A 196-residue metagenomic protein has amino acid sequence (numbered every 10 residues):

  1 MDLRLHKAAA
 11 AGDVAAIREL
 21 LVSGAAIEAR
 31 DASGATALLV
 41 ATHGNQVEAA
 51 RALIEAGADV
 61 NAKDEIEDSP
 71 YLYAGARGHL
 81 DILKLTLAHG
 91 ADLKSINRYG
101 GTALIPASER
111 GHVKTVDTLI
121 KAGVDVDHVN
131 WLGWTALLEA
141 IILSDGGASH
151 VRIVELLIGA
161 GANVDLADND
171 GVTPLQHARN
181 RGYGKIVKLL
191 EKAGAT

Functional and structural regions predicted by a protein language model:
M1-K7, A122, S149, I153 (+3 more regions): Ankyrin-repeat-protein effector appendages
M1-S23, A32-A35, T196: Intrinsically disordered, low-complexity regulatory segments in ankyrin-centric signaling systems
K7-G12, V40-Q46, Y73-H79, P106-H112 (+2 more regions): Ankyrin repeat A-helix N-terminal signature
D13-L21, Q46-I54, H79-L87, H112-I120 (+2 more regions): Ankyrin repeat structural motif
